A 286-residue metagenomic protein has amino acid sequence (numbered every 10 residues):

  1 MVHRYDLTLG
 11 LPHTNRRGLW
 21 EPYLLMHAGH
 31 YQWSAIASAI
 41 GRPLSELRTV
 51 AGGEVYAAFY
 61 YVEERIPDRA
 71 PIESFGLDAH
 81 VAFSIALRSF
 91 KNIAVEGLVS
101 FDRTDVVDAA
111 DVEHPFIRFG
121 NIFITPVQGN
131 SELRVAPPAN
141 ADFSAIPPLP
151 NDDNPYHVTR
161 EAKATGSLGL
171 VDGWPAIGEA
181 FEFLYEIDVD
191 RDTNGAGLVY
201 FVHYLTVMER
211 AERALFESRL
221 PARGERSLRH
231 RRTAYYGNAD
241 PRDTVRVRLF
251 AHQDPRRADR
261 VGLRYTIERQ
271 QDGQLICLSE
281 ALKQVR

Functional and structural regions predicted by a protein language model:
M1-R65, R118-R229: Hot-dog-fold acyl-thioester-processing enzymes
I36-I93, E212-G262, I276-E280, Q284: Hydrophobic beta-strand-centered segment that forms part of the acyl-chain substrate-binding groove
A70-A162, A239-P241, A251-R286: HotDog/MaoC-like acyl-thioester-processing domains
Y200-Y204, Y235, Y265: Aromatic side chains
